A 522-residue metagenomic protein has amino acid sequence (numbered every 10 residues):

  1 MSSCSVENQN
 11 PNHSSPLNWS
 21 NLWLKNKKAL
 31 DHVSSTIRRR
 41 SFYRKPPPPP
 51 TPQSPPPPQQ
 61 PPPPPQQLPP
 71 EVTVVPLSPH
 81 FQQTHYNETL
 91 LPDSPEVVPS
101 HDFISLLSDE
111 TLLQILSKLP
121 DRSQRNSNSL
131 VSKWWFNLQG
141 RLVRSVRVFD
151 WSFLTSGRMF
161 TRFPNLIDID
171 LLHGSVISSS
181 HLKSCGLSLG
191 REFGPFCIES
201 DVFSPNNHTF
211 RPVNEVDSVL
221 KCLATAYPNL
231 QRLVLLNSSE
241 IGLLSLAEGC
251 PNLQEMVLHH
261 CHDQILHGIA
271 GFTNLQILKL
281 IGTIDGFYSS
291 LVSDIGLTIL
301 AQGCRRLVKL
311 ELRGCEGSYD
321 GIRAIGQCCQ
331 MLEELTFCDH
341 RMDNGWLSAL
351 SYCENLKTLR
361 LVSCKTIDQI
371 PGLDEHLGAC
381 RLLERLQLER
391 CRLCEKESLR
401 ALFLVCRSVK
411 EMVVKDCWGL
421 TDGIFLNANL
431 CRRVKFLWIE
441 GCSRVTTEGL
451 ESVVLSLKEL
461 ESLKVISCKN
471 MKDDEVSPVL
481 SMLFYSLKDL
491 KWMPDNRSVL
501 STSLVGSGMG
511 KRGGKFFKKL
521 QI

Functional and structural regions predicted by a protein language model:
M1-D285, T298-A301, Y319-R323, L347-S348: N-terminal adaptor-interaction module of cullin-RING ubiquitin ligase components
S2-P46, P50, V72, S178-S180 (+8 more regions): C-terminal capping region of solenoid repeat domains
S123, Q139, V143-R147, I167 (+9 more regions): Eukaryotic basic, amphipathic alpha-helical target segments in cytosolic regions
Q139, A247, E311, T336 (+1 more regions): Short, flexible helix/strand-to-coil boundary loops that buttress conserved ligand/catalytic motifs in alpha/beta
R147, R232-V234, M256-V257, L310-L312 (+4 more regions): Short catalytic-loop micro-motif centered on adjacent basic/acidic residues
